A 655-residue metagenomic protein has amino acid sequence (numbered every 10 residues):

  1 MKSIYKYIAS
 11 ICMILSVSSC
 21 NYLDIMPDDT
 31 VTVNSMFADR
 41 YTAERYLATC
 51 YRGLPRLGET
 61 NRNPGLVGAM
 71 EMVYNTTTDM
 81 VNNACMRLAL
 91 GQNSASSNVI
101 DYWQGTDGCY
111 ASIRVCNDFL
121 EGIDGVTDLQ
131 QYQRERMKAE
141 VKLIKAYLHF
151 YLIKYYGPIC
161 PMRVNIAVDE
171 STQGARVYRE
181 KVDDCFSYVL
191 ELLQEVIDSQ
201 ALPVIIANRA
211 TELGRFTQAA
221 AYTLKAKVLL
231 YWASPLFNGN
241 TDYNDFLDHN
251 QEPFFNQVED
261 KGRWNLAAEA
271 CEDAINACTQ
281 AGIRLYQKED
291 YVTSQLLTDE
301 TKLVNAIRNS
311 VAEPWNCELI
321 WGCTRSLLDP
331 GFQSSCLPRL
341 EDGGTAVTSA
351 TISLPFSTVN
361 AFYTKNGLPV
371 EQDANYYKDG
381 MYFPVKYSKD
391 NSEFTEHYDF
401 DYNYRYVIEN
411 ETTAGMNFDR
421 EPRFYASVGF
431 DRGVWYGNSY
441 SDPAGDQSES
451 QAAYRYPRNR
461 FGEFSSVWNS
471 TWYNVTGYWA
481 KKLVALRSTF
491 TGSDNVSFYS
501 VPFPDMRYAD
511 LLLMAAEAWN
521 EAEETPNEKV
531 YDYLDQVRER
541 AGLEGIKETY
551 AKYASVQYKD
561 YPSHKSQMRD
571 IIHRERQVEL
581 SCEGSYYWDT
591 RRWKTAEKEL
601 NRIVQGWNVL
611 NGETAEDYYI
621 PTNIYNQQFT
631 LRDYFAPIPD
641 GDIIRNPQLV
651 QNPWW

Functional and structural regions predicted by a protein language model:
M1-D28: Bacterial Sec-dependent N-terminal signal peptides
S19-C20, C109, Y188-L190, E212 (+10 more regions): Long, intrinsically disordered, low-complexity segments
C20-V67, L247, M416-F418, P639-D642 (+1 more regions): Membrane-proximal, proline-rich intrinsically disordered regions
D39-T60, M80-G157, T172-L213, Q218 (+8 more regions): Conserved, well-structured interaction surfaces
I153-K154, P158-C160, Y231-N240, E521-E524: Short coil/turn linking the two alpha-helices of tandem helical-hairpin repeats
I159-R179, L236-L266: Short coil/linker segments at helix-helix boundaries
L337, S357, Y363-R507: Flexible, polar/acidic helix-loop-strand segments at domain edges
